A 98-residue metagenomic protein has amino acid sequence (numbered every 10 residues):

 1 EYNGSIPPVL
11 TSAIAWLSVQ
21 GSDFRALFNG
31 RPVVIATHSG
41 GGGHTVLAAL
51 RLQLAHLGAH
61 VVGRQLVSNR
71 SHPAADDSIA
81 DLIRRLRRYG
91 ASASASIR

Functional and structural regions predicted by a protein language model:
E1-A55: Helix-loop-strand module that forms the ligand-binding subsite of alpha/beta enzymes
H60-R98: Glycine-rich phosphate/pyrophosphate-binding loop and the adjoining helix
